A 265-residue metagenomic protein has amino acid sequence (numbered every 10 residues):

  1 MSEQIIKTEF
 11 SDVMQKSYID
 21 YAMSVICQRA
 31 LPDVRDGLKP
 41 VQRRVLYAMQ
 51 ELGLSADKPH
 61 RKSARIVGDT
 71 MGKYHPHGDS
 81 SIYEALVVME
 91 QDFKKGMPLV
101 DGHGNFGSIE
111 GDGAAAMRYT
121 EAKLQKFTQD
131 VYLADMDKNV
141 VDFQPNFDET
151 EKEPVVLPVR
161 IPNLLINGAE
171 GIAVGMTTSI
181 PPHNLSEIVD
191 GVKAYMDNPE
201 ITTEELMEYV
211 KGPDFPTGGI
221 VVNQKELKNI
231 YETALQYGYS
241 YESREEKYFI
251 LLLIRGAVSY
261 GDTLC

Functional and structural regions predicted by a protein language model:
M1-Y237: Catalytic phosphate-handling regions of large nucleic-acid enzymes and associated NTPases
E246-G261: Glycine- and acidic-residue-biased ligand/ion/polar-headgroup-sensing regions
L264: A short, polar/charged loop-to-alpha-helix boundary motif
